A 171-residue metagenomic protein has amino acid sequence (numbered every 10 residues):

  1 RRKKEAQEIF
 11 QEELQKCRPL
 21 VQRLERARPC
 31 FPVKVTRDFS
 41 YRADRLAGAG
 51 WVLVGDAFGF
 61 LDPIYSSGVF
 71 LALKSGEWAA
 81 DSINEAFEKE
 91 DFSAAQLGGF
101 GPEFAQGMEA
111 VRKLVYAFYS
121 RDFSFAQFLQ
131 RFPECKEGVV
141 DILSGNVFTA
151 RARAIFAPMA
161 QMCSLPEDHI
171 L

Functional and structural regions predicted by a protein language model:
R1-K4, Q130: Charge-dense, low-complexity intrinsically disordered segments
K3-S82, A94-A95: FAD/FMN-dependent oxidoreductases across multiple families
D81-L171: C-terminal helical "tail/cap" subdomain of flavin- and related membrane-associated enzymes
